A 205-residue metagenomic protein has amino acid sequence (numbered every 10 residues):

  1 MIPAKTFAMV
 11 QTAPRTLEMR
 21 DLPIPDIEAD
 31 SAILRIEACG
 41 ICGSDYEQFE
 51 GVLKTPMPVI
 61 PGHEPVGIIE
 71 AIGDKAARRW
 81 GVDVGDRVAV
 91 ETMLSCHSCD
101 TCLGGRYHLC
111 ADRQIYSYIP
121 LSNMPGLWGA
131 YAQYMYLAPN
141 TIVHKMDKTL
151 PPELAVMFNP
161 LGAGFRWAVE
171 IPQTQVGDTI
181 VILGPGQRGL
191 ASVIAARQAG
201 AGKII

Functional and structural regions predicted by a protein language model:
I2-M9: Short structural boundary motif marking the start of a folded domain
A4, E18, E28, V84 (+2 more regions): A generic structural signal for well-ordered coil/turn residues at beta-strand boundaries that shape enzyme active-site
M9-L17: Extracellular beta-rich ligand/substrate-recognition surface
P25-C39, V52-L103, W128, D147-T149: Glycine-rich beta-strand-centered segment in the early N-terminal region that forms part of a ligand/cofactor-binding
C42, R78, E91-V143, K148: Cysteine-cluster motifs in flexible loop/terminal segments that predominantly coordinate metals
S44-F49: Cytochrome P450 core scaffold surrounding the K-helix E-X-X-R motif and the conserved "meander" helix-loop region
D147-I205: Mid-domain Rossmann-like dinucleotide-binding core that forms the NAD(H)/NADP(H) cofactor-binding site
